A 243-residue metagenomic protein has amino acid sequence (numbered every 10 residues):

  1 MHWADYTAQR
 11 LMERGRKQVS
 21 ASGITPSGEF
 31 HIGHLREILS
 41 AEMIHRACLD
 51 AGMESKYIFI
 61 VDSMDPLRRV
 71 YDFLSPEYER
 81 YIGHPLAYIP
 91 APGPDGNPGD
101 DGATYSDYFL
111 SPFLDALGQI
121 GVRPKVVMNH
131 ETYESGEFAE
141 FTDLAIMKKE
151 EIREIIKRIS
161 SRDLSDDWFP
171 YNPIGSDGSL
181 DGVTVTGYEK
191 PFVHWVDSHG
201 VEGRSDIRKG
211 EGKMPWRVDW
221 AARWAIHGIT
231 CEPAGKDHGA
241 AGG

Functional and structural regions predicted by a protein language model:
M1-I24, K148-E154, R158-G243: Alpha-helical recognition segments enriched in aromatics with Gly/Pro capping that present substrate-recognition
M1-R153: N-terminal Rossmann-like or analogous alpha/beta NTP/dinucleotide-binding catalytic cores that position adenine
